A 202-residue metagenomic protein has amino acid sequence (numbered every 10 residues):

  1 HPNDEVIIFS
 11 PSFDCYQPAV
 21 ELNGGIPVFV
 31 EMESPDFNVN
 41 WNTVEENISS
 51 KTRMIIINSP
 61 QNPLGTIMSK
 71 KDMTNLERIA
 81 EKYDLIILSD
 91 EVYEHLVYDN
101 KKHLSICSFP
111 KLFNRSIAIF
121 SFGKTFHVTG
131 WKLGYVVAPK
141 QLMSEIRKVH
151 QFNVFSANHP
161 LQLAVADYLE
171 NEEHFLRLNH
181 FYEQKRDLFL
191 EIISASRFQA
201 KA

Functional and structural regions predicted by a protein language model:
H1-V20: Conserved PLP-anchoring active-site segment centered on the Schiff-base-forming lysine
S10, F29-E33: Short beta->alpha connector loops at strand-helix junctions that form conserved, small/polar/Pro-enriched
Y16, L76, I106: Aromatic/hydrophobic pocket-lining residues that form π-stacking "cages" and hydrophobic walls in ligand
L22-V28: A short helix-loop-beta submotif of the ANL/AMP-binding
N23, K82-Y83, S196: Helix C-cap/helix->beta junction micro-motif
S34-D99: Active-site phosphate-binding strand-loop segment of PLP-dependent enzymes
R115-A202: PLP-dependent aminotransferase class I/II
